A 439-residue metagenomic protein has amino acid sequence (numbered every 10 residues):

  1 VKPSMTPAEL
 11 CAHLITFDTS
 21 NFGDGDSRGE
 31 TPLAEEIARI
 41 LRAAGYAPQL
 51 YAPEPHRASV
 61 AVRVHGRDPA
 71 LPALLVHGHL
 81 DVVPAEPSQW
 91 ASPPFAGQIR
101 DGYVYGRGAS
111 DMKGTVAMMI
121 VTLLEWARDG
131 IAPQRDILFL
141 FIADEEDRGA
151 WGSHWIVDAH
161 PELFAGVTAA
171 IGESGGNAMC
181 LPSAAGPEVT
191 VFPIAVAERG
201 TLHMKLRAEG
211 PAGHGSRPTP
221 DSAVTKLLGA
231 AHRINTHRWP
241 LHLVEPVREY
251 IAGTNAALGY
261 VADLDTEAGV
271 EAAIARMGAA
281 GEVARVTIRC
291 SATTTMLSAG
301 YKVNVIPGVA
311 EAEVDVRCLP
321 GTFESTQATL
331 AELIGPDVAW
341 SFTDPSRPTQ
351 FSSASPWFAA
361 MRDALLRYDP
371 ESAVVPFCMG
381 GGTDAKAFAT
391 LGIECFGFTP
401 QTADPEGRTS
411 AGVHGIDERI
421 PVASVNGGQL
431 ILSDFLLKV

Functional and structural regions predicted by a protein language model:
K2-R107, W126-R135: Acidic/His- and Gly-rich active-site-bordering loop/insert found across diverse amide/peptide-bond hydrolases
A12, A38, A117-I120, L124 (+5 more regions): Predominant activation on well-ordered alpha-helical scaffold segments within soluble catalytic domains
I15-T19, R42, Y46, L124 (+5 more regions): Sec-exported extracytoplasmic/periplasmic mature domains
H77-G78, F141, I171-E173, R207-E209 (+1 more regions): Short beta-strand segments
R100-D111, S372-V375, I416-D417: Short pre-catalytic strand/loop immediately N-terminal to key active-site residues, enriched for Gly-Thr
V104, S110-P193: Acidic/histidine-rich catalytic neighborhood of metal-dependent amide-processing enzymes
G176-M179, A184-A197, T201-Q429, S433 (+1 more regions): Metal-dependent amide/peptide-bond hydrolase catalytic core, centered on the "pita-bread" metallohydrolase fold
